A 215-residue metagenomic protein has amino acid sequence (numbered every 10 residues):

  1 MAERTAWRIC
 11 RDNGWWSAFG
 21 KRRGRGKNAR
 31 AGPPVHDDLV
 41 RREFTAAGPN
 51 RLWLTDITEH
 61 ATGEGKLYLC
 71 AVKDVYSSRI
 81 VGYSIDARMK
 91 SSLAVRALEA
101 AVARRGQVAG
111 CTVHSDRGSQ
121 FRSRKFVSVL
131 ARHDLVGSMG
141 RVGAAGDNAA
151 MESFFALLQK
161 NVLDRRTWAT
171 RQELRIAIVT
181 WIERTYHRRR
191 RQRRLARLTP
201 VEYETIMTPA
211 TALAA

Functional and structural regions predicted by a protein language model:
M1-A215: Charged DNA-binding/catalytic regions of mobile-element recombinases
